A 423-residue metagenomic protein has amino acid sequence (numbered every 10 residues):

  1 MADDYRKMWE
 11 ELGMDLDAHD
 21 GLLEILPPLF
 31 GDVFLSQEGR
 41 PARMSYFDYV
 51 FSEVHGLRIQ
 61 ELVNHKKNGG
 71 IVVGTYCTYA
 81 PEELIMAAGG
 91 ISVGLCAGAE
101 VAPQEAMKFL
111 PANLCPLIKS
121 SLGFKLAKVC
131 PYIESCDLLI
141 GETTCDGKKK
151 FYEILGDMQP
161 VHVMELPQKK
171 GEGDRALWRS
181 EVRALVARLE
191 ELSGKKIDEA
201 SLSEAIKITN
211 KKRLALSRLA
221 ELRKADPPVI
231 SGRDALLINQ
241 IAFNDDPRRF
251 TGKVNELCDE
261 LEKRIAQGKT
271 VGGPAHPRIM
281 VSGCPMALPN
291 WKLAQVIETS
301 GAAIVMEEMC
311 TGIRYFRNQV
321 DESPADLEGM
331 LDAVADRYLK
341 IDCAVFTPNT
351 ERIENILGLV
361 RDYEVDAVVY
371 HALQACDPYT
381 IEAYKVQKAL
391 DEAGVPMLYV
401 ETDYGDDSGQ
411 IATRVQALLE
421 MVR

Functional and structural regions predicted by a protein language model:
A2-I71, A187-F316, N349: A charged, amphipathic alpha-helical module
V54-H55, V63, G70-L126: An N-terminal, globular interaction/scaffold subdomain
K67, Y79, L84-G98, P103-A106 (+2 more regions): Redox- and metal-dependent alpha/beta enzyme cores, enriched for Fe-S-associated oxidoreductases and cofactor-handling
V72, D137-L138, A367: Structural motif
G74-E83, E142-K148, G283-L288, A375-T380 (+1 more regions): Gly/Ser/Thr-rich loops at beta-strand to alpha-helix junctions that form or flank small-molecule/cofactor-binding
N113-V129, A344-L357: Glycine-rich, highly charged phosphate/nucleotide-binding loops
F124-R188: Acidic/His-rich segments in extracytoplasmic proteins that coordinate ligands and/or metal ions
R352-R423: TerminUS-proximal long segments
